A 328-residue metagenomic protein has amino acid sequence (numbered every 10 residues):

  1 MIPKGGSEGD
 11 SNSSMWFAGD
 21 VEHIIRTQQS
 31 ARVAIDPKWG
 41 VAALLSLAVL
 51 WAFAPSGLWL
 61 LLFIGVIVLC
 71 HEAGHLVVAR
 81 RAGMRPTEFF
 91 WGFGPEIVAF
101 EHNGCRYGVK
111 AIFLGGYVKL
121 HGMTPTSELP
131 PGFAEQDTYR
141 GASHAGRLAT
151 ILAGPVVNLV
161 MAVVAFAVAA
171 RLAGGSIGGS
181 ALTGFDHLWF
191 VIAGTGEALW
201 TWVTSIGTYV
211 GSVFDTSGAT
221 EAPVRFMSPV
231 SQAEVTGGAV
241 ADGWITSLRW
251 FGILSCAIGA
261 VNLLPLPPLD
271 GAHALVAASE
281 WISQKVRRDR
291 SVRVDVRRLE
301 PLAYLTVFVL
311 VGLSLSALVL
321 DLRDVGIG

Functional and structural regions predicted by a protein language model:
M1, W16-L58, L315: Transmembrane alpha-helices
I2, D10-I25, S56-A134, L254 (+1 more regions): Small-residue-rich helix-interface/hinge motifs
D20, A134-A149, A167-I258, A278-P301 (+1 more regions): Functional transmembrane alpha-helices
P37-R85, E221-W250, V325-G328: Long, highly hydrophobic alpha-helical transmembrane signal-anchor segments
G40-A42, P155-A162, V224-Q232, T306-L310: Core segments of transmembrane alpha-helices that mediate helix-helix packing or line hydrophobic substrate/ligand
L47-A48, V163-V164, R298-L322: Final/C-terminal transmembrane alpha-helix of multipass membrane proteins
W59, L69-C70, L76, R80-R81 (+4 more regions): Internal alpha-helical transmembrane segments
E88-W91, G104, S291-V307: Membrane-interface motifs of alpha-helical transmembrane segments
